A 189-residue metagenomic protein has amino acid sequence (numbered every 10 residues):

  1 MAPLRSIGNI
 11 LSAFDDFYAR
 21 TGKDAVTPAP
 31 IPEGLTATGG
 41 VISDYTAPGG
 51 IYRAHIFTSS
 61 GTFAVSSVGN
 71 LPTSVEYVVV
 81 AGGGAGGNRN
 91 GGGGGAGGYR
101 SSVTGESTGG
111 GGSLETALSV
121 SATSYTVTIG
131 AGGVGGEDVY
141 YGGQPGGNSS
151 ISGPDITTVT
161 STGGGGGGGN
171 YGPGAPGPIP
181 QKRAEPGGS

Functional and structural regions predicted by a protein language model:
M1-S189: Glycine-biased low-complexity/repetitive sequence motifs
